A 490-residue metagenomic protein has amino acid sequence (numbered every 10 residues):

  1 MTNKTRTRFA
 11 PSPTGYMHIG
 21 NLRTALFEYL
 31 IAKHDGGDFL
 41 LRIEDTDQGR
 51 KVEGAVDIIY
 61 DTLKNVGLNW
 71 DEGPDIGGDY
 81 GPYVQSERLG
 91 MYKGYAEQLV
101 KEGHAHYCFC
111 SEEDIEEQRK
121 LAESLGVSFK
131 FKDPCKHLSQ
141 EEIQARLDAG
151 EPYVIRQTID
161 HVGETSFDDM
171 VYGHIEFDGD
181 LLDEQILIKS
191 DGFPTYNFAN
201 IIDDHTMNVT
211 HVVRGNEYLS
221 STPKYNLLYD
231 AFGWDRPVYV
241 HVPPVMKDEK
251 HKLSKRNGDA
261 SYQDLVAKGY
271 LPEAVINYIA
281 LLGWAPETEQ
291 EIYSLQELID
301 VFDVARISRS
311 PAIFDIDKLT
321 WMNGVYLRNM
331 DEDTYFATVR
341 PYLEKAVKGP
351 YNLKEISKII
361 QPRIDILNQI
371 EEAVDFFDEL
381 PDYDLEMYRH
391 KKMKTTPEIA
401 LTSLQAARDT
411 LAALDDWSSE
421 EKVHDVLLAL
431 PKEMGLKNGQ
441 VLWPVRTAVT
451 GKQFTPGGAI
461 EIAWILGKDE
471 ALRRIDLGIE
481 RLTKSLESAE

Functional and structural regions predicted by a protein language model:
T2-S124, T222-W234: N-terminal Rossmann-like or analogous alpha/beta NTP/dinucleotide-binding catalytic cores that position adenine
H18, E28, I59, L99 (+9 more regions): Residue-level signal for inorganic ion chemistry
K33-D45, F198-H211, F232-M246, T455-E461 (+2 more regions): Glycine-rich phosphate/pyrophosphate-binding loops and their adjacent beta-strand/loop elements at enzyme active sites
P82-S86, I188-K189, M207-L219, M246-Y278 (+4 more regions): Conserved phosphate-binding loops in nucleotide/dinucleotide-binding enzymes
K101, H106-Y107, S111-H241, K247-L253 (+3 more regions): Active-site cores that bind ATP or allylic diphosphates and position pyrophosphate for catalysis
L265-E273, R309-D315, V347-I356, K432-Q440: Structural motif
E332-M434: Small-residue-rich helix-loop
E421-L482, L486: Charged substrate- and nucleic-acid-binding regions of tRNA-handling and nucleotidyl-transfer enzymes, centered on
